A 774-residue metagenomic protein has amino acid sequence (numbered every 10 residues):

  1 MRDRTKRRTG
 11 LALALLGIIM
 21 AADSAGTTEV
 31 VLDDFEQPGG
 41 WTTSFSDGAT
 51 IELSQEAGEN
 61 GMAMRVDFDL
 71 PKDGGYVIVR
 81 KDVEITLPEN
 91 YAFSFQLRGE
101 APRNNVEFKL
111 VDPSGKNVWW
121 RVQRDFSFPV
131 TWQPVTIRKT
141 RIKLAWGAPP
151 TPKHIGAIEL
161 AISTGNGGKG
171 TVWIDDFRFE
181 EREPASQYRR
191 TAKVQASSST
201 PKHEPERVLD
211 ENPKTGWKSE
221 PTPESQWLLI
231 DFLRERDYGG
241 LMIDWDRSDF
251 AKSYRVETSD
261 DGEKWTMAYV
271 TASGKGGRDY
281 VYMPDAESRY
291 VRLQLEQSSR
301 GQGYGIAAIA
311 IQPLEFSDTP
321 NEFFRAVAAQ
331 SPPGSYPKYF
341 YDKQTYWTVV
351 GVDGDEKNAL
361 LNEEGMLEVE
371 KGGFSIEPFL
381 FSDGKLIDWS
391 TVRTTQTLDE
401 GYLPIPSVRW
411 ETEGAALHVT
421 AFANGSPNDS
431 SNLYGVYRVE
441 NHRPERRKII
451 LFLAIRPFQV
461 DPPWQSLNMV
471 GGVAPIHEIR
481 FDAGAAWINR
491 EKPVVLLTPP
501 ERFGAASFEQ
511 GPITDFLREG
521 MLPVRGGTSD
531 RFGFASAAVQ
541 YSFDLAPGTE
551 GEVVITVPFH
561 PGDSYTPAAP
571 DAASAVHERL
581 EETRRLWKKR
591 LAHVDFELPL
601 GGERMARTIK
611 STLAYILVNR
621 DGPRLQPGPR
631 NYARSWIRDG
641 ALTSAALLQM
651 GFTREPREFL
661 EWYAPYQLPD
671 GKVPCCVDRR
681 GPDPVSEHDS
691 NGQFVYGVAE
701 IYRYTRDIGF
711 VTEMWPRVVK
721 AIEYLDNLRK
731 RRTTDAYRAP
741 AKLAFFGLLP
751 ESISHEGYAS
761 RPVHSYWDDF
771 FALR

Functional and structural regions predicted by a protein language model:
G26-D47, E180-S199: Extracellular carbohydrate-recognition regions
P38-M64, T200-P205: Extracellular glycan-recognition surfaces and repeat-rich motifs
S54-G75, W217: Short carbohydrate-recognition loop motifs
L70-A148, H154, S163, G167-W173 (+1 more regions): Extracellular ligand-binding interfaces
I85, K109-V111, D176-S186, D210-Y269 (+1 more regions): Aromatic, loop-rich ligand-recognition surfaces of beta-strand-rich domains
D125-Q133, A272-K275, F543-E550: Short proline/glycine- and polar residue-rich coil/turn motifs
R207, G301-Q302, A308-L600: Terminal accessory carbohydrate-recognition/targeting modules of carbohydrate-active enzymes
L241, D515-D544, T549, V554 (+4 more regions): Substrate-binding groove/exosite segments of carbohydrate-active enzymes
